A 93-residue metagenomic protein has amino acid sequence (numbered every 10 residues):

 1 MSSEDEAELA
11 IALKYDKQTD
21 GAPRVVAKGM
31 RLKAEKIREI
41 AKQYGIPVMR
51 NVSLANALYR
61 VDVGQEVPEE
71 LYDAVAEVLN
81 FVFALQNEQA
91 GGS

Functional and structural regions predicted by a protein language model:
M1-S93: Divalent-cation
